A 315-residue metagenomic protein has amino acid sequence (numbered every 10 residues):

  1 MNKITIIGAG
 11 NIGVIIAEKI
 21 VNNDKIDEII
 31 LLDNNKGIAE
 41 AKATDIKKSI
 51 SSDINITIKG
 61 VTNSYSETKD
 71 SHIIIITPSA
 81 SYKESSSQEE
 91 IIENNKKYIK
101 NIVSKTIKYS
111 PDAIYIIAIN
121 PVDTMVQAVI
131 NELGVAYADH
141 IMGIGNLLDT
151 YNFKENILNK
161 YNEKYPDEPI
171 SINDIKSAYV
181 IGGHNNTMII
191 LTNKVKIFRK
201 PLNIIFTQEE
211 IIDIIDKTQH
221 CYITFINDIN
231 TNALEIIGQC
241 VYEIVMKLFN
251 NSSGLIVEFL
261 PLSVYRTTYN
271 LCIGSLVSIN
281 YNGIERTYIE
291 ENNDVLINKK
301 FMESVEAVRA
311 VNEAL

Functional and structural regions predicted by a protein language model:
M1-I4: Extreme N-terminal starter segment of soluble prokaryotic enzymes
A9-G10: Glycine-rich Rossmann-fold phosphate-binding loop(s) that bind the pyrophosphate of adenine dinucleotide cofactors
G13-V14: N-terminal Rossmann-fold NAD(P) dinucleotide-binding loop
L32-S71, E313-A314: Conserved N-terminal Rossmann-fold NAD(P) cofactor-binding segment
I54-D112: Rossmann-like NAD(P)-binding element
S87-E155: Rossmann-like NAD(P)(H) cofactor-binding subdomain of soluble oxidoreductases
V135-H140, D149-L315: C-terminal substrate-binding/catalytic lobe of Rossmann-fold NAD(P)-dependent dehydrogenases
